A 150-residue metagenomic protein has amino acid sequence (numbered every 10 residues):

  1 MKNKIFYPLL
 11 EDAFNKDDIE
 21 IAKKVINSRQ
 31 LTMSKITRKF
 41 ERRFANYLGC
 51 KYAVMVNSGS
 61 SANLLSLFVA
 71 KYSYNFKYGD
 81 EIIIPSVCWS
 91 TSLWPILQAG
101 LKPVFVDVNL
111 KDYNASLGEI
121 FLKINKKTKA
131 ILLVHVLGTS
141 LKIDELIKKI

Functional and structural regions predicted by a protein language model:
M1-L31, K35: N-terminal "arm"/small-domain region of PLP-dependent enzymes with the aminotransferase-like
Q30, S34-E81, P95-Q98, F105: Phosphate-binding glycine-rich loop
V56, P85, V134: Conserved residues at the C-terminal ends of beta-strands
V87-L93: Conserved coil-to-alpha-helix start sites within the AMP-binding
K102-D112: Short beta-strand->loop structural element characteristic of the AMP-binding/adenylate-forming
K111-I150: Active-site phosphate-binding strand-loop segment of PLP-dependent enzymes
